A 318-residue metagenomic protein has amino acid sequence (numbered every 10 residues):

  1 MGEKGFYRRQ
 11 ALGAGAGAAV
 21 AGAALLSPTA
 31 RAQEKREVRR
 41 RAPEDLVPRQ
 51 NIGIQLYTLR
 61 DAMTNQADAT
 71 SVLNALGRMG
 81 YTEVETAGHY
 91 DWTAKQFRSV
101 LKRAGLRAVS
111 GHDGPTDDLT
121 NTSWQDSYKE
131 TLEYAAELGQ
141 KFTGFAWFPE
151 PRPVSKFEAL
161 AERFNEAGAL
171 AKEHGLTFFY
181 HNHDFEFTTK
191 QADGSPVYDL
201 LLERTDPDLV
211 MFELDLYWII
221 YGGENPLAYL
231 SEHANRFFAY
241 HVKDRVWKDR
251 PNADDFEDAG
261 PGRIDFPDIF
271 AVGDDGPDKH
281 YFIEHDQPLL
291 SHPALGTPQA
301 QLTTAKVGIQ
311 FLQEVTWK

Functional and structural regions predicted by a protein language model:
M1-A19: N-terminal secretory signal peptides and thylakoid transit peptides that target proteins across membranes
L26-Y57, D61-A62: C-terminal segment of N-terminal export signals and the immediately downstream linker at the start of the mature
A42-P48, L73-R78, W92-S110, S127-G139 (+4 more regions): Acidic (Asp/Glu)-rich catalytic clusters
Q50-Q55, V84-T86, A108-D113, T143-F145 (+4 more regions): Hydrophobic faces of well-ordered beta-strands that scaffold small-molecule active sites in alpha/beta enzyme cores
I54, L76, V84, L101 (+5 more regions): Conserved, mostly hydrophobic/aromatic
D61-Q66, E85-Q96, P115-S127, E150-E158 (+5 more regions): Acidic-and-aromatic substrate-binding clefts and catalytic sites of carbohydrate-active enzymes
Y90, D118-F212, L302: Active-site acidic/histidine proton-transfer and metal-coordination neighborhood in alpha/beta enzyme cores
E173-R263: Acidic/histidine-rich catalytic cores of soluble enzymes
